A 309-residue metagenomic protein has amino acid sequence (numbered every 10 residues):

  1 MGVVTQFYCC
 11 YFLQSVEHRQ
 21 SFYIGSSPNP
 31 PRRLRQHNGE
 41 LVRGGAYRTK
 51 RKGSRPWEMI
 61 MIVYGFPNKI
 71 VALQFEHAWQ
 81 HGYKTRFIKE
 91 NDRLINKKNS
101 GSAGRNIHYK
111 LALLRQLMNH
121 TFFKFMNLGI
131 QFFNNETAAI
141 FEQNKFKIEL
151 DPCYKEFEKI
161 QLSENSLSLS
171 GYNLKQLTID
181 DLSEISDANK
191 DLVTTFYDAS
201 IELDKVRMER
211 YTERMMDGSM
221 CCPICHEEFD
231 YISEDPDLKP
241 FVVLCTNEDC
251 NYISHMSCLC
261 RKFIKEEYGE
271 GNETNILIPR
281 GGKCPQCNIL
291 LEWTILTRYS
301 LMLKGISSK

Functional and structural regions predicted by a protein language model:
M1-Q74, Y109, L114-K239, P285-K309: GIY-YIG nuclease catalytic motif and its immediate N-terminal context
L41, A46, A78-L94: Short arginine-rich
F75-A78, K262: Generic alpha-helical secondary-structure signal
E90-L113: A short N-terminal helical cap/helix-turn-helix that marks the beginning of AMP-binding/adenylate-forming
S219-C222, V242, N247, G281: Residues immediately within or flanking Cys/His clusters that coordinate Zn2+ in small zinc-binding modules
L244-S257, I306-K309: Short microdomains enriched in Cys/His and/or Lys/Arg
C250-G271: Cys/His-coordinated zinc-finger cores
E267-L290: Cys/His-rich, Zn2+-coordinating zinc-finger modules
